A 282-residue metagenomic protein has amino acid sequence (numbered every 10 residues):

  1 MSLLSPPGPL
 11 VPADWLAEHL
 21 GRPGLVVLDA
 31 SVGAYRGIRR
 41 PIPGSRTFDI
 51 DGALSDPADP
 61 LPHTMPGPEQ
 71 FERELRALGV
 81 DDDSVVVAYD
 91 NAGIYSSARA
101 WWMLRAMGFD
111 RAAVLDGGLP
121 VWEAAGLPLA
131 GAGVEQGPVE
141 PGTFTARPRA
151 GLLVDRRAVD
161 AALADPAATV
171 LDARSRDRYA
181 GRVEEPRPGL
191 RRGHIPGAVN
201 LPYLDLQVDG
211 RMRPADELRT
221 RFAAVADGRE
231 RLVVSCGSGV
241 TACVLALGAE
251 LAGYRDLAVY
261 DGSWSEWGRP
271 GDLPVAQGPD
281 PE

Functional and structural regions predicted by a protein language model:
M1-E282: Cytosolic catalytic domains that perform sulfur/thiol-centered chemistry
